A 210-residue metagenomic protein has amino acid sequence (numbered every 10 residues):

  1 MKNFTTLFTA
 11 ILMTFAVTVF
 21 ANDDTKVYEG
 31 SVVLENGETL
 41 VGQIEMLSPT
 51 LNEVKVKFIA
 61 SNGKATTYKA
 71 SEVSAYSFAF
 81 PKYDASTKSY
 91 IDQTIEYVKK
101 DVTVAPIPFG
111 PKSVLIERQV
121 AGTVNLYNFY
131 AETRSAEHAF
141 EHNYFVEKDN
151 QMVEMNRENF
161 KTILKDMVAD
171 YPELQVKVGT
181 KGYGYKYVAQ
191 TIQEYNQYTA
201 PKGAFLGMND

Functional and structural regions predicted by a protein language model:
M1-K26: Bacterial Sec-dependent N-terminal signal peptides
A16, E29, E53-K55: Exposed beta-strand and adjacent loop surfaces of beta-rich binding modules that mediate intermolecular recognition
N22, M208-D210: Short, solvent-exposed mixed-charge patches
T25-L34: Short boundary/loop segments of OB/S1/cold-shock single-stranded nucleic-acid-binding domains
V33-E35, L40-L174: Aromatic-patch recognition
E173-G207: C-terminal partner/receptor-binding element of secreted or periplasmic proteins
